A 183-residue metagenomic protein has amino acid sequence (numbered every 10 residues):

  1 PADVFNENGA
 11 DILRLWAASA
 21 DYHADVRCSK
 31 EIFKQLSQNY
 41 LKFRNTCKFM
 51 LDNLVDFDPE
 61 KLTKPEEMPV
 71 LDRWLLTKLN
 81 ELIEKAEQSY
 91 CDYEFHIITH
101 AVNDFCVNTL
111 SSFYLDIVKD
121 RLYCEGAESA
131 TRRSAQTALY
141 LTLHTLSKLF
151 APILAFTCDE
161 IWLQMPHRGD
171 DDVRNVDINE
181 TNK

Functional and structural regions predicted by a protein language model:
P1-M68, H167-D172: Catalytic adenosine-cofactor/nucleotide-binding cores of aminoacyl-tRNA synthetases and other
A2, W16-A18, S29, H100-N108 (+3 more regions): Generic beta-strand/beta-sheet core signal
I12-S19, R44-M50, V102-C106, Y114 (+2 more regions): Short alpha-helical scaffolding segments that buttress acidic/His motifs in well-ordered protein cores
R27-F33, E81-V102, L146: Extended, non-catalytic structural segments that build the interaction scaffolds of large macromolecular assemblies
C28-L36, E94, T131-L139: Membrane-interfacial loop-to-helix junctions in multi-pass inner-membrane proteins
K34, Y93-H100, F113, P152 (+1 more regions): Short, solvent-exposed positions on alpha-helices
F43, L110, A155: Residue-level signal for inorganic ion chemistry
F57-E84, D116-K183: Acidic, turn-prone loop/beta-hairpin segments
